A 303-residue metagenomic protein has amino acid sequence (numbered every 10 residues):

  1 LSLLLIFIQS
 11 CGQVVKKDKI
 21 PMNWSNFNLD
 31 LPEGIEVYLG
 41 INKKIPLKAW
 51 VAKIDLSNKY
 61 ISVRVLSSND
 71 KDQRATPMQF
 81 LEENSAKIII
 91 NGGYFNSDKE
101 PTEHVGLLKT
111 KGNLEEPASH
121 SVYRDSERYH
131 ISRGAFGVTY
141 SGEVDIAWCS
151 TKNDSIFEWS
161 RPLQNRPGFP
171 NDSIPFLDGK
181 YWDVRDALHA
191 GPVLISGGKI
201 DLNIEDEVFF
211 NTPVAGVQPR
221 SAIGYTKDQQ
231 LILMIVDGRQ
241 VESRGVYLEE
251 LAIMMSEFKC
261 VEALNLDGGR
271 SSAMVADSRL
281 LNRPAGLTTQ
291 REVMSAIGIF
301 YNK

Functional and structural regions predicted by a protein language model:
L1-S2: Sec-dependent signal peptide recognition, specifically the positively charged N-region followed immediately by
I8-S10: C-terminal motif of bacterial Sec signal peptides marking the signal peptidase cleavage site
G12-K152: Zymogen propeptides
P46-V51, R133, H189-G191, V217-A222 (+1 more regions): Short glycine-rich loop/turn motifs
D55-N58, G137-E143, I195-G198, Y225-Q229 (+2 more regions): Short acidic-glycine loop/turn motifs at beta-strand connectors
K87-N91, F136-G137, D145-A147, L194 (+3 more regions): Structural recognition of the beta-strand scaffold that forms the well-ordered cores of secreted hydrolase catalytic
K99-D125, N203-E262, L266, S271-K303: Conserved, well-ordered active-site substructure
E100-E205, T212: Active-site-adjacent helix-turn-beta-strand microarchitecture at beta-sheet edges that either contains or buttresses
